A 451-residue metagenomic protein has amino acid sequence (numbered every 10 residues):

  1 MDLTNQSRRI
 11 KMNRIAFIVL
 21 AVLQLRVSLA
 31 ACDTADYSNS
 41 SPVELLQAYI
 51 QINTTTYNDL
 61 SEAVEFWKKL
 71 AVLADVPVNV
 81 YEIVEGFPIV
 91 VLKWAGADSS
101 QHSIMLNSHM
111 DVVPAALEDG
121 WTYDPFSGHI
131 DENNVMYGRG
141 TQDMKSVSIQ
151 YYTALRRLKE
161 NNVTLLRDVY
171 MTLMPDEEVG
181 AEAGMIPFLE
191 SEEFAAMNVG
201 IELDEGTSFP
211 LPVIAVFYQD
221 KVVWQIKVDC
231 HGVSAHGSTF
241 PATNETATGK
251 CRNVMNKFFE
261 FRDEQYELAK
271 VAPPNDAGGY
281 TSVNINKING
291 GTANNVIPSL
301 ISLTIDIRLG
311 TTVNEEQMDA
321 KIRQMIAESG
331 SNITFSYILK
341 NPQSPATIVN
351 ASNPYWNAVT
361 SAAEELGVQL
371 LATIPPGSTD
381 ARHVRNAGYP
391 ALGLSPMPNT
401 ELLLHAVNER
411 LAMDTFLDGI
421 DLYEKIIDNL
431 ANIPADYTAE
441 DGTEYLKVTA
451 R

Functional and structural regions predicted by a protein language model:
M1-K11: Short, Lys/Arg-enriched N-terminal segments with co-localized hydrophobic residues within the first ~10-30 amino acids
N13-A30: Cleavable N-terminal signal peptides of Sec/SRP-targeted secreted and luminal proteins
C32-T141, L158-R167: Acidic/His- and Gly-rich active-site-bordering loop/insert found across diverse amide/peptide-bond hydrolases
Y37-S38, I130-D131, K227-D229, P342 (+2 more regions): Zn-dependent metallopeptidase/amidohydrolase metal-coordination segment
V135, G140-Q219: Acidic/histidine-rich catalytic neighborhood of metal-dependent amide-processing enzymes
E192-A195, G206-S208, Y218, G237-I288 (+2 more regions): Acidic-enriched catalytic cores of C-N bond-cleaving enzymes acting on peptides and small amides
P345-A362: Short, low-order "capping/linker" segments at domain edges
